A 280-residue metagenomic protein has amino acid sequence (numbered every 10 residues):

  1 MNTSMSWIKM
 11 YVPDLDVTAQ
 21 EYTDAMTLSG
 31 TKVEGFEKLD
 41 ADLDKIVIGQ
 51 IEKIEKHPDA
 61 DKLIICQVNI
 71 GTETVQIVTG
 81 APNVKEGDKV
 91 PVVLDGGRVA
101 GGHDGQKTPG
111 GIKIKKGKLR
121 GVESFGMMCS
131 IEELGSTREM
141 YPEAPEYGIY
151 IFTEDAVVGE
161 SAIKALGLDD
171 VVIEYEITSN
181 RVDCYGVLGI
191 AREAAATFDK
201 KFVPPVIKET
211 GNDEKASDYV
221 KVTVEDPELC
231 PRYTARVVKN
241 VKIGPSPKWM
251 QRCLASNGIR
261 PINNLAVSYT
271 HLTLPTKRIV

Functional and structural regions predicted by a protein language model:
M1-E214: Phosphate-backbone binding interfaces of nucleic-acid-interacting proteins
T18, V187, S246-Q251, I262-L265: Hydrophobic (often cysteine-bearing) scaffold residues that line and stabilize catalytic clefts of nucleotide/cofactor
S29-K32, Y175, R252-I259, A266: Phosphate-interacting basic helix/loop segments used at nucleotide- and nucleic-acid interfaces
V75, G258-P261: Short active-site oxyanion
S161-E176, D218-S256: Residues forming anionic-ligand binding surfaces in small-molecule and nucleic-acid pockets of primarily soluble enzymes
Y269-T276: Conserved small/polar residues in nucleotide/adenosyl-binding loops
